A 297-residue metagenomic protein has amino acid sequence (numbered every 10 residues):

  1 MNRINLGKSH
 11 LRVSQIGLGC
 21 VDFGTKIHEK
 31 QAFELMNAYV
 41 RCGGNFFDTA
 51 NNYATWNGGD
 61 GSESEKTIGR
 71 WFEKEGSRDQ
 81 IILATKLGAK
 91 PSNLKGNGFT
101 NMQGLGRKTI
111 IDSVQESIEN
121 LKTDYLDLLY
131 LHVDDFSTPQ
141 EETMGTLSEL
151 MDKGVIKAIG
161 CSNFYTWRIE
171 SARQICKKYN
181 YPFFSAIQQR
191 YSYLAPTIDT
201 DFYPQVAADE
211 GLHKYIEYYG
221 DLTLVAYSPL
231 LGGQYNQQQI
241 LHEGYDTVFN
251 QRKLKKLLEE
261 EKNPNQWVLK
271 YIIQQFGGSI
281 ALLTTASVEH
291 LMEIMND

Functional and structural regions predicted by a protein language model:
M1-Q80, D152: N-terminal binding-site loop/beta-alpha segment at the start of enzyme catalytic domains that lines or forms
L6, L18, A32, F47 (+10 more regions): Conserved, mostly hydrophobic/aromatic
G7-G24, A84-N101, Y130: N-terminal small/glycine-rich loop or linker at the start of catalytic domains across soluble metabolic enzymes
K8-H10, R41, F72-I82, I118-K122 (+3 more regions): Acidic (Asp/Glu)-rich catalytic clusters
G17-V21, A50, A84-K86, L129-H132 (+4 more regions): A cross-family glycoside hydrolase active-site/sugar-binding cleft signature
G24-K30, Y53-E63, D134-P139, N163-I169 (+1 more regions): Acidic-and-aromatic substrate-binding clefts and catalytic sites of carbohydrate-active enzymes
I27-Y39, G106-L121, E170-Q174: Short, acidic/polar
T138-D297: Beta/alpha (TIM)-barrel catalytic core signal, keyed to glycine-rich beta->alpha loops juxtaposed to Asp/Glu that bind
